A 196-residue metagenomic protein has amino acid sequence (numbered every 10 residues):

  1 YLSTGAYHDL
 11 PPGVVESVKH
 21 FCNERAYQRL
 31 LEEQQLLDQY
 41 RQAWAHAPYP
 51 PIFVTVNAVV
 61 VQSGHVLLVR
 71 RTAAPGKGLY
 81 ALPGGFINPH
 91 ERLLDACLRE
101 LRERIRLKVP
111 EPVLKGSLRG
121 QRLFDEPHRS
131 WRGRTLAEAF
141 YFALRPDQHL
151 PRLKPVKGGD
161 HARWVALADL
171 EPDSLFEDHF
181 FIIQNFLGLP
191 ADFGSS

Functional and structural regions predicted by a protein language model:
Y1-L30: Classical nucleotidyltransferase
H20-N57: Acidic, metal-coordinating catalytic segment for phosphate/diphosphate chemistry, firing primarily on the Nudix
V61, L98, R102, R106-L150: Active-site segment of metal-dependent pyrophosphate-handling enzymes, primarily the Nudix hydrolase catalytic core
V61-P110, S196: Conserved Nudix-box catalytic region and its N-terminal flanking loop in Nudix hydrolases and closely related
L114-L118, G188, D192-S196: Core RNA-modification/binding signature centered on pseudouridine synthases
G120, A137-Y141, H149-L189: NUDIX/MutT-family hydrolases
